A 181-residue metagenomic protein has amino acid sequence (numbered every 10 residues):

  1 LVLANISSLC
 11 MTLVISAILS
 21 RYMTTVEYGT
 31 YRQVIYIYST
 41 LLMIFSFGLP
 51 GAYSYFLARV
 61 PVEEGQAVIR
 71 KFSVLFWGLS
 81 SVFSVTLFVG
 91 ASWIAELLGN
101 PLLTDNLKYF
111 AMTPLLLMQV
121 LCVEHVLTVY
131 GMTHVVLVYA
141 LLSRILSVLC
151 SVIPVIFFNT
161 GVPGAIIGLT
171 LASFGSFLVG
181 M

Functional and structural regions predicted by a protein language model:
L1, N5, R32-I35, F76 (+4 more regions): Residue-level recognition of transmembrane alpha-helices in multi-pass small-molecule transporters/permeases
L1-G51, S81-F88, T113, R144 (+1 more regions): Signature of the first transmembrane helix
M23-E27, L41-L75, T128-H134: Transmembrane-helix boundary and interhelical linker motifs in polytopic inner-membrane proteins
M23-R32, V60-F72, S81-A111, F157-I166: Membrane-interface helix-capping segments at transmembrane helix termini in multi-pass transporters
F56, L116-Y139: Membrane-interface junctions at transmembrane-helix termini in multi-pass inner-membrane proteins
S80-V85, F110-V123, R144-L149, S173-L178: Mid-bilayer segments of alpha-helical transmembrane spans in multi-pass integral membrane proteins that mediate
K108, L137-M181: Hydrophobic alpha-helical transmembrane segments
